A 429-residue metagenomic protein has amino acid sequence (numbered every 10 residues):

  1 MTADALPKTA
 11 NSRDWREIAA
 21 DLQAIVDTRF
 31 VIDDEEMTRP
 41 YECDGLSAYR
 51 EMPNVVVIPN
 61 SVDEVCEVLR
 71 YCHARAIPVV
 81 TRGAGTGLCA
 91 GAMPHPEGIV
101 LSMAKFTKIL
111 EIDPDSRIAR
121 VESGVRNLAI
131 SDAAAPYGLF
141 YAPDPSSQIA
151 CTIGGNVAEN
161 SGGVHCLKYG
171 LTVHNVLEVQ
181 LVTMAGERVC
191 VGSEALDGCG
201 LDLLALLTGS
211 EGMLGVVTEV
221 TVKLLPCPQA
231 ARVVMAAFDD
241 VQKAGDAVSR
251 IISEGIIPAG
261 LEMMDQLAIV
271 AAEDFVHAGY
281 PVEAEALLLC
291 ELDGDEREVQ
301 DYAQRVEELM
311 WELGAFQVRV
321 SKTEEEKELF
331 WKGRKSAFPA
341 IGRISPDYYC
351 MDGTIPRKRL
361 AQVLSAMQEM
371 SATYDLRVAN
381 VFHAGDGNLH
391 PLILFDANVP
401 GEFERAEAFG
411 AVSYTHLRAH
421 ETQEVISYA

Functional and structural regions predicted by a protein language model:
M1-R70, G87-R117, S146, Q266-H277 (+2 more regions): N-terminal flexible segment immediately upstream of the FAD-binding catalytic core in FAD-dependent oxidoreductases
I32-E42, V222-P226, R232-F409: C-terminal substrate-recognition/cap domain of FAD-linked oxidoreductases
A76-P78, C89: Glycine-rich active-site/cofactor-binding loop and its immediate structural neighborhood
K108-M264: FAD-binding subdomain of flavoenzyme oxidoreductases
T415-T422: Conserved small/polar residues in nucleotide/adenosyl-binding loops
I426-A429: Hydrophobic alpha-helical segments, chiefly the membrane-spanning helices and signal/signal-anchor peptides
